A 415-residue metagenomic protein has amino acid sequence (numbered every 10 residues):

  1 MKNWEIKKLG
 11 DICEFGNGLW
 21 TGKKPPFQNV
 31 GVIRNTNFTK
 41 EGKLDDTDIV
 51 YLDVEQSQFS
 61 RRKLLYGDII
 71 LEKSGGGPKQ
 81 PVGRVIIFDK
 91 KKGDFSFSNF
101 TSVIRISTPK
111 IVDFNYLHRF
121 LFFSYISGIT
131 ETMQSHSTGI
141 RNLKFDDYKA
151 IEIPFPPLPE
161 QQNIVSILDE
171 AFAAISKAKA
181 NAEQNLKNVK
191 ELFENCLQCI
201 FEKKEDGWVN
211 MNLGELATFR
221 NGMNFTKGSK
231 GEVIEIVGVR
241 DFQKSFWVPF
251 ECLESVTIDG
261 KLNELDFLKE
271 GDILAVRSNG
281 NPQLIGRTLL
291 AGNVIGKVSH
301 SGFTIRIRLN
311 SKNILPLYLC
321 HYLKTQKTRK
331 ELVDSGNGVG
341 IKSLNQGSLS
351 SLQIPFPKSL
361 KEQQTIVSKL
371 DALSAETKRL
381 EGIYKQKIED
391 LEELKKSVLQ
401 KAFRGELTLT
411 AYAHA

Functional and structural regions predicted by a protein language model:
M1-L19, A150-V165, Q184-M223, S351-P355 (+3 more regions): Non-catalytic DNA-recognition/assembly elements of restriction-modification systems
K2-N3, T21, D94-S102, V112 (+5 more regions): A short glycine-rich beta-alpha junction/loop motif
G10-G22, N37-I69, G76-K79, G214-T226 (+1 more regions): Sequence-specific dsDNA recognition surfaces
R34, S60-F122, G238, E264-K324 (+2 more regions): A short beta-sheet element
S57-Q58, S137, K261-L262, G338 (+1 more regions): Short, solvent-exposed loop/turn positions at domain surfaces that link secondary-structure elements or cap domain
A174-N181, V189: Contiguous mid-protein beta-loop-alpha structural module that forms a pocket-lining wall or clamp of enzyme active
A402, L407-A415: Intrinsic disorder at enzyme termini
